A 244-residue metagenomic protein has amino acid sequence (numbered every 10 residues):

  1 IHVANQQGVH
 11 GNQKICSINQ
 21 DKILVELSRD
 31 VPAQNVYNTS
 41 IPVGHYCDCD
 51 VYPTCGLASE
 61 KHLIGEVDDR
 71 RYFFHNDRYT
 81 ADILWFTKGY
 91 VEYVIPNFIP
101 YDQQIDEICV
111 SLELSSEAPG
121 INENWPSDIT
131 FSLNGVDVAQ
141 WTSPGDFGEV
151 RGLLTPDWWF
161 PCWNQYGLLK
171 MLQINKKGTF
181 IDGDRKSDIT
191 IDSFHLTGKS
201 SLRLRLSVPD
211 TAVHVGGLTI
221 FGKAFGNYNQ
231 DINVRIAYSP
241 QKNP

Functional and structural regions predicted by a protein language model:
I1-V31: Basic, Lys/Arg-rich alpha-helical nucleic-acid-recognition elements, primarily the DNA-binding modules of transcription
A4, N19, E26-S28, V94-P96 (+4 more regions): A structural detector for beta-sheet-dominated domains
L24-E26, A33, A118-G120, A139 (+1 more regions): Residue-level signal for secondary-structure boundary sites
V31-Q34, T39-I41, I220-K223: Short intrinsically disordered coil segments
V36-F160: Mid-protein regulatory/catalytic core that forms ligand/cofactor-binding pockets and protein-protein interaction
F73-F86, S143-K199, H214-G216: Extended, solvent-exposed segments with strong compositional bias
K176-P244: Exposed low-complexity, polar/acidic, P/S/T/G-rich flexible segments that act as propeptides, protease-susceptible
